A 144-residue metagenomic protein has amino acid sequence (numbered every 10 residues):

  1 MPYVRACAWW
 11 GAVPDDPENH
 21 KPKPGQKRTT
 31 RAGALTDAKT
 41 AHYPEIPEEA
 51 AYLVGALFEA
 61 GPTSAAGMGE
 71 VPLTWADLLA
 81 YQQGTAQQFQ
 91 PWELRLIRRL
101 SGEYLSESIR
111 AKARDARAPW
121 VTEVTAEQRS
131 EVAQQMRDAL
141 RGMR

Functional and structural regions predicted by a protein language model:
M1-A113, R144: An amphipathic, hydrophobic-aromatic interaction surface with interspersed Lys/Arg that forms lipid/phosphate-bearing
I109-R141: Long, compositionally biased
